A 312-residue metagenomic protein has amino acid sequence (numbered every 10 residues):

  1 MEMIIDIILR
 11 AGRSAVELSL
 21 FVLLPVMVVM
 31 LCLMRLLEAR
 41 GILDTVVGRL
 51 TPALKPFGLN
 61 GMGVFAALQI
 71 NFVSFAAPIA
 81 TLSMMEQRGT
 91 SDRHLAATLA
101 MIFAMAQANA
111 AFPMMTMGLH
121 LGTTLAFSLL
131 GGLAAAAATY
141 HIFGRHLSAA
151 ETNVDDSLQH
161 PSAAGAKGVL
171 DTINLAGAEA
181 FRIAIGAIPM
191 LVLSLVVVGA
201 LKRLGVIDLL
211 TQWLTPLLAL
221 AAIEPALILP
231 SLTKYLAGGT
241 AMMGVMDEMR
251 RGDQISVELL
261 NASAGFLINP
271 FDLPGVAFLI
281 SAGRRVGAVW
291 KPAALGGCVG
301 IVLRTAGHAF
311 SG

Functional and structural regions predicted by a protein language model:
M1-D6, R10, G144-A178: Intrinsically disordered, low-complexity non-transmembrane regions of multi-pass membrane transporters
M1-T45, A309: N-terminal signal-anchor module of multipass membrane proteins
G12-S19, L119-S128, F181: Interfacial loop-to-helix junctions that mark the boundaries of transmembrane helices in multi-pass membrane
E17, F21-P25, V29, R182-V197 (+1 more regions): Hydrophobic alpha-helical transmembrane segments of multipass membrane transporters and ion channels, focusing on
M34-L54, V169-M243: Transmembrane helical segments that form the transport core of multi-pass membrane transport proteins
A39, L43-V47, K55-L82: Membrane helical hairpin/interfacial module
G63-N71, L227-Y235, N261: A loop-to-helix transmembrane entry motif
I79-H141, G244-G312: C-terminal transmembrane helix pair
